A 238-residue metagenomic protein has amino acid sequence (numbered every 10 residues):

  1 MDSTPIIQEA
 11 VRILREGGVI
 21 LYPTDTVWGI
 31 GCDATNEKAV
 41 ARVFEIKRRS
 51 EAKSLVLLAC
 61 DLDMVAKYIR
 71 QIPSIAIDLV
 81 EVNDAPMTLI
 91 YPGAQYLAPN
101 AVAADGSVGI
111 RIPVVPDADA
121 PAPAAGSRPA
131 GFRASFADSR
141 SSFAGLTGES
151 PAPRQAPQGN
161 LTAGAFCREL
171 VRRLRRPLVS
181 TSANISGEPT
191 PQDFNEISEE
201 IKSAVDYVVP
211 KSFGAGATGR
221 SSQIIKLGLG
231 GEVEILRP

Functional and structural regions predicted by a protein language model:
M1-P238: Active-site-adjacent structural elements in enzyme catalytic cores
